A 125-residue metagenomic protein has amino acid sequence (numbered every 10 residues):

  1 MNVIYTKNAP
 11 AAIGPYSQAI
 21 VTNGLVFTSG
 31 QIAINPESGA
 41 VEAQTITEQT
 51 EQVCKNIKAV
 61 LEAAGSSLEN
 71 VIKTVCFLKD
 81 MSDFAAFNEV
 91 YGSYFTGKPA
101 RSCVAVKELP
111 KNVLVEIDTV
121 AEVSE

Functional and structural regions predicted by a protein language model:
M1-E125: Short, polar/acidic, helix-capping and beta-turn segments at strand->helix junctions that line the mouths
